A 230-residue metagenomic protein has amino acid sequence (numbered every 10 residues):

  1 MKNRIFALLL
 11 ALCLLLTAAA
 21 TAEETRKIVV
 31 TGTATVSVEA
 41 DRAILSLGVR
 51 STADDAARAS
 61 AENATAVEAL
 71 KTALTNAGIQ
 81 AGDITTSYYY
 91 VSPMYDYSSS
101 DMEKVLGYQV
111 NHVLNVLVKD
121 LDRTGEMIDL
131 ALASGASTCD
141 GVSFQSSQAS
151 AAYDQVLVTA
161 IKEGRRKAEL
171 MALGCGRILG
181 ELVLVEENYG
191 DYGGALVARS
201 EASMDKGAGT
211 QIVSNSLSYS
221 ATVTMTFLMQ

Functional and structural regions predicted by a protein language model:
K2-Q230: Short, charge-dense linear interaction motifs
